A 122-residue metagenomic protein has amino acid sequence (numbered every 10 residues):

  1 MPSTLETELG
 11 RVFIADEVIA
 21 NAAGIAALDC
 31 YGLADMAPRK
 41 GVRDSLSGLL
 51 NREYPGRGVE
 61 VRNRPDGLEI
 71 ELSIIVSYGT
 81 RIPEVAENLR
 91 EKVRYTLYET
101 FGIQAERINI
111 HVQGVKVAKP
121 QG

Functional and structural regions predicted by a protein language model:
M1-I82, E87, I103-G122: Contiguous, often N-terminal, cationic amphipathic patches that form binding interfaces
R94: Glycine-rich active-site/cofactor-binding loop and its immediate structural neighborhood
